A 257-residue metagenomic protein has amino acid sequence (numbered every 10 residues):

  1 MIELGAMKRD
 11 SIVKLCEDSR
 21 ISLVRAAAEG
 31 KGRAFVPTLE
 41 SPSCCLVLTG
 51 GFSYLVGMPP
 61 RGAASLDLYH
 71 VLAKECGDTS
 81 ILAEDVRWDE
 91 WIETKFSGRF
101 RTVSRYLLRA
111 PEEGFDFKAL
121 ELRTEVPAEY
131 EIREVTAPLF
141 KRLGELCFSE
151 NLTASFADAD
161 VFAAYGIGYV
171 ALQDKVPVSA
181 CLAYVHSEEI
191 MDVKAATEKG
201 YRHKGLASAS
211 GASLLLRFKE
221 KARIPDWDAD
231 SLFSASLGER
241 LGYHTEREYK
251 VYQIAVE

Functional and structural regions predicted by a protein language model:
M1-I21, G114-A159: Short amphipathic alpha-helix that is part of the acyltransferase structural core
A26-P42, D160-Y169, M191: A short helix-loop-beta-strand connector motif used in the catalytic cores of GNAT acetyltransferases and, in some
G32-R33, P37-L139, Y252-Q253: Acyl-donor-binding surface of acyltransferase catalytic domains
G62-Y69, H203-R217, S236, R240: Conserved acetyl-CoA-binding loop-helix of GNAT-fold acetyltransferases
W88-R101, S208, D230-E248: Conserved active-site alpha-helix within GNAT-family acetyltransferase domains
A157-E198: A conserved beta-strand-loop-helix scaffold within acyl/acetyltransferase catalytic domains
P225-A229: Conserved hydrophobic beta-strand within the GNAT/NAT acetyltransferase core sheet that lines the active-site cleft
